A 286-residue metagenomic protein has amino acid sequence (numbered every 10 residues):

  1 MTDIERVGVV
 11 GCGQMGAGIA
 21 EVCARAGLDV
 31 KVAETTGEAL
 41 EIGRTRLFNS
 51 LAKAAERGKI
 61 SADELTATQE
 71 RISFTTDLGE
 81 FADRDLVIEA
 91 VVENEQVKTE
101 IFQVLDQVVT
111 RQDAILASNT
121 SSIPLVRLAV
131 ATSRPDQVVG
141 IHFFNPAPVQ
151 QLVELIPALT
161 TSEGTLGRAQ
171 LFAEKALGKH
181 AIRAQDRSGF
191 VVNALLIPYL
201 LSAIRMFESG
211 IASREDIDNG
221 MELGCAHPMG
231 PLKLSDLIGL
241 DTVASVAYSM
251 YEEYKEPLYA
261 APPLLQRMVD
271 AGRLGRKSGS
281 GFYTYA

Functional and structural regions predicted by a protein language model:
M1-K53, R57, S73, V108: NAD(P)+-binding Rossmann beta1-loop-alpha1 motif at the extreme N-terminus of oxidoreductases
T2, L28, G164-G167, E174-D186 (+2 more regions): NAD(P)-dependent Rossmann-like dehydrogenase/reductase catalytic/cofactor-binding core
V10, G18, A33, T68 (+4 more regions): Structural motif
V32-L65, P157-T165, A181, G189-L195: Rossmann-like dinucleotide-binding cores of NAD(P)H-dependent redox enzymes
E38-I42, K53-I115, I123: Rossmann-like NAD(P)-binding element
S50, Q151-L152, Y199-M206, G230 (+1 more regions): A general alpha-helix detector
A114-Q185, N193-A194: Rossmann-fold dinucleotide-binding core
